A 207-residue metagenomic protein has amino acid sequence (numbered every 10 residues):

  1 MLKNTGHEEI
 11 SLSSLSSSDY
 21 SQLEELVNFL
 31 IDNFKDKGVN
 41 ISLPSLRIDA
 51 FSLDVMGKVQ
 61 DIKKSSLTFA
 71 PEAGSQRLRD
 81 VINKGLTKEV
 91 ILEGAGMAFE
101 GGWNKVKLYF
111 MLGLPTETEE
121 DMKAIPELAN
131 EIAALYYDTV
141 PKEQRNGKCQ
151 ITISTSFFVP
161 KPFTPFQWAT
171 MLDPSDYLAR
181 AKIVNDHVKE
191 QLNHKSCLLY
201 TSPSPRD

Functional and structural regions predicted by a protein language model:
L2-T152: Conserved SAM/AdoMet-binding glycine-rich loop
D19, P160-K161: Short, active-site-adjacent cap segments at secondary-structure transitions
R77-D80, P162-F166: A short acidic, helix-capping loop that chelates divalent metal ions and anchors anionic groups
M97-K105, T139, I183-L198: A structural motif corresponding to the C-terminal end of an alpha-helix and its immediate exit/capping segment
N130, A134-Q144, Q167-L178, K182-I183: Long, polar/charge-rich, low-hydrophobicity segments
T152-S154, L198-L199: A structural signal for short, well-ordered beta-strand segments and their strand-loop junctions that often border
F157: Contiguous mid-protein beta-loop-alpha structural module that forms a pocket-lining wall or clamp of enzyme active
Y200-D207: Conserved small/polar residues in nucleotide/adenosyl-binding loops
